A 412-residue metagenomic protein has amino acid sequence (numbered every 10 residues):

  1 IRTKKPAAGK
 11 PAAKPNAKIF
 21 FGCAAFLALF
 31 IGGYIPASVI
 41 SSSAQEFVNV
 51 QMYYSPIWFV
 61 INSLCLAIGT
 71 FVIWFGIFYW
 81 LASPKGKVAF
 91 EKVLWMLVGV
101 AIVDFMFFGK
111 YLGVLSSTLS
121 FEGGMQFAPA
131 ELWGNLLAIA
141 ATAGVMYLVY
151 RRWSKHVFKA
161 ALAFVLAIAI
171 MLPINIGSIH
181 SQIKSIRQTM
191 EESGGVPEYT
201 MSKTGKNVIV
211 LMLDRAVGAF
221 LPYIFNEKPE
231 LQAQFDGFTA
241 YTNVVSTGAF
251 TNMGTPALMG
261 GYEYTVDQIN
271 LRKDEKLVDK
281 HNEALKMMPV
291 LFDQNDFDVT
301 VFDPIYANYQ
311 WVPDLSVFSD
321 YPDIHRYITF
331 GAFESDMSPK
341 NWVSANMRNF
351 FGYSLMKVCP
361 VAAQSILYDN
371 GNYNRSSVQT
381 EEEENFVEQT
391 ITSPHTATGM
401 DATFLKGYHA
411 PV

Functional and structural regions predicted by a protein language model:
R2, G9, R151-R152, K159 (+6 more regions): Arginine residue identity/basic-tract feature
R2-K184: Transmembrane and membrane-interface helices of multi-pass, inner-membrane envelope-modifying transferases
K4-G9, A13, S193-V196, K286-M287 (+1 more regions): Catalytic-core helical/loop segments in enzymes performing group transfer/polymerization on anionic/lipid-linked
G22, L27, F90, E198-T200 (+2 more regions): Short, well-ordered helical secondary-structure segments
M52, F78, G195-V196, A233 (+1 more regions): Amphipathic, alpha-helical segments enriched in basic
W74, A82-A143, R215-V412: Active-site-proximal alpha/beta segments of enzymes that process anionic O-linked groups
H180-E198: Alpha-helical transmembrane signal-anchor/signal-peptide segments
P197-L221: Short extracytoplasmic
